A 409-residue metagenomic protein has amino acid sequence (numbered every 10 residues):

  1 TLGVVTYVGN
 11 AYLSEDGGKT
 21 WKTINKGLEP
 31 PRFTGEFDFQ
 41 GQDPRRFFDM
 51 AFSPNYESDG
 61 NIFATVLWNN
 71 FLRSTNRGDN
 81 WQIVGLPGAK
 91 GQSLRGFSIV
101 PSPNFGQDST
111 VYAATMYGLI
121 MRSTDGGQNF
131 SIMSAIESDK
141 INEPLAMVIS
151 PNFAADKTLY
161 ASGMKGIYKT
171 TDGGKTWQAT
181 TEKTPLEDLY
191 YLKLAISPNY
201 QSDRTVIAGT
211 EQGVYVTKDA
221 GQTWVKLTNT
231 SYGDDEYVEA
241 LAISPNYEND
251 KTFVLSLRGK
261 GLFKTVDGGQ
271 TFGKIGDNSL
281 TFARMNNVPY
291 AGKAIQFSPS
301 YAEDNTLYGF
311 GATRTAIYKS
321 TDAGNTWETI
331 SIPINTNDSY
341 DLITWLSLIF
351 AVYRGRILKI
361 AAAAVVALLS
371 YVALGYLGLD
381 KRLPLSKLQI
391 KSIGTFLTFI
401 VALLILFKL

Functional and structural regions predicted by a protein language model:
T1-L409: Extracellular glycan-interacting surfaces
